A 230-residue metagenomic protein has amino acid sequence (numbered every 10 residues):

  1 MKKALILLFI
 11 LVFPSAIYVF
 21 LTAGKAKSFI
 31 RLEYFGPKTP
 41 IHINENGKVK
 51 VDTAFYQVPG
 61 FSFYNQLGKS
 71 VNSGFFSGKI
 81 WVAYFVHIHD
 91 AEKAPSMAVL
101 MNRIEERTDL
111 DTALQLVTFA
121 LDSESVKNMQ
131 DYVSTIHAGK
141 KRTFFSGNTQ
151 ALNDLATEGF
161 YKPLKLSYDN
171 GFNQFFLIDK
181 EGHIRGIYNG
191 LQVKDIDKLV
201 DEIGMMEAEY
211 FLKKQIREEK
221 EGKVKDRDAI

Functional and structural regions predicted by a protein language model:
M1, L100-N102, V126-K127, K162-P163 (+2 more regions): Eukaryotic scaffold repeat domains enriched in small/polar residues
M1-Q57, I230: N-terminal targeting signals for export/organelle localization
Y56-V58, F76-I80, D111-L114, N170-F172: Extracytoplasmic
S62-F63, L177: Hydrophobic beta-strand positions
Q66-L67, K180: Short, ordered coil/turn segments that flank beta-strands lining enzyme active or ligand-binding pockets
V71-I104, L116: Short active-site neighborhood of thiol/selenol oxidoreductases, capturing the structured segment around
S96-F145, T149-L155: Structural microenvironment flanking redox-active thiols in thiol-disulfide oxidoreductases
S167-I230: Thiol-/selenol-based redox modules, centered on thioredoxin-like and closely related oxidoreductase domains
